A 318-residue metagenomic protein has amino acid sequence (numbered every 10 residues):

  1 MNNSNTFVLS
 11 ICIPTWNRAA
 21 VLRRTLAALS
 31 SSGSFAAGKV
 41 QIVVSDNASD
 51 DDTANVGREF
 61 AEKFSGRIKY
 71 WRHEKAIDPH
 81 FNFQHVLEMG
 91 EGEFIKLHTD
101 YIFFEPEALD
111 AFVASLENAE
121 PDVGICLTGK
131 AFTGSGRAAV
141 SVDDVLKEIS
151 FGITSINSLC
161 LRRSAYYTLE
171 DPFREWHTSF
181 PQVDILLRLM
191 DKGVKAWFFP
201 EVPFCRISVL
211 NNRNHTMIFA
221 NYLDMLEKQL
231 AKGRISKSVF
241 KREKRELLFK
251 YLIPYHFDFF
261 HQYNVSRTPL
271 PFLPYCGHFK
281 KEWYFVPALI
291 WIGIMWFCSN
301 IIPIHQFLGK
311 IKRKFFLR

Functional and structural regions predicted by a protein language model:
R18-G33: Short, well-formed alpha-helical segments that are part of the catalytic scaffolds of diverse glycosyltransferases
G38-A48, W71-H73: Short beta-strand/loop segment that forms part of the nucleotide-sugar
D46-V56: A conserved acidic beta->alpha catalytic loop
H73-G90: Glycine-rich, basic loop-to-helix element that forms the pyrophosphate-binding segment of sugar-nucleotide handling
G92-F103: Short beta-strand-to-loop acidic/aromatic patch adjacent to the donor-nucleotide binding site
F103-A139: Conserved donor NDP-sugar-binding/catalytic core segment of glycosyltransferases
A139-I218: Conserved nucleotide-sugar donor-binding catalytic segment
R213-V239, Y255-F279: Catalytic core of nucleotide-sugar-dependent glycosyltransferases
